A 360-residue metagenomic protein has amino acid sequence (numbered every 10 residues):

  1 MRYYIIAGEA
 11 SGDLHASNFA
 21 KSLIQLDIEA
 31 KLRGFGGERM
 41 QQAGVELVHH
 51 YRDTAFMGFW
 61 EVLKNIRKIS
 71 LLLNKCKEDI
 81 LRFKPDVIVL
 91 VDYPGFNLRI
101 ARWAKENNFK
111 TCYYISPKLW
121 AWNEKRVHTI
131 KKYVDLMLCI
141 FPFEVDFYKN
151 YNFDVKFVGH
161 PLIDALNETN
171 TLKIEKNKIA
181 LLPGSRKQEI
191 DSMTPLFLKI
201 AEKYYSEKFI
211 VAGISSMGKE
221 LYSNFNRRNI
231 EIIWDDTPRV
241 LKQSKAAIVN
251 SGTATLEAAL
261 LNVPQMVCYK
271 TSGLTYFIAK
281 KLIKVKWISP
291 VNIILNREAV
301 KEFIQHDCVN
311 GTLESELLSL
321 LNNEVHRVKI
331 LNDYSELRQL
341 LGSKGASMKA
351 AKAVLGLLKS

Functional and structural regions predicted by a protein language model:
M1-S360: Nucleotide-activated sugar donor-binding and catalytic core shared by glycosyltransferases and related lipid-linked
